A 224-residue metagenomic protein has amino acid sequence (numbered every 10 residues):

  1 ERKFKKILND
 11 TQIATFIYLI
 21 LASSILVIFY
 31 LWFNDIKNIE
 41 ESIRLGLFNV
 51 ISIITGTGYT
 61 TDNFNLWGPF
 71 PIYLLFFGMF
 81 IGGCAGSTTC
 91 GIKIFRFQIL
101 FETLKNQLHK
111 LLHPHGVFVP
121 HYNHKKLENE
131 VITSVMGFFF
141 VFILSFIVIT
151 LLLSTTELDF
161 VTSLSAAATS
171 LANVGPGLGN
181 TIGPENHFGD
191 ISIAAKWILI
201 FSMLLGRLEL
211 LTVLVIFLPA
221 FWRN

Functional and structural regions predicted by a protein language model:
E1-N224: Membrane-proximal intracellular helices of multi-pass ion channels
